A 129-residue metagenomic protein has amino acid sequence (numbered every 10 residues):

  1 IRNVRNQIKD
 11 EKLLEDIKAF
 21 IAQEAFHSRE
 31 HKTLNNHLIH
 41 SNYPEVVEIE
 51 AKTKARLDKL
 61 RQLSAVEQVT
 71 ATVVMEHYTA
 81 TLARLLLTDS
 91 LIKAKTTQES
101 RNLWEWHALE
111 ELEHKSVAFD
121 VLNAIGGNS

Functional and structural regions predicted by a protein language model:
I1-S129: Non-heme di-metal
